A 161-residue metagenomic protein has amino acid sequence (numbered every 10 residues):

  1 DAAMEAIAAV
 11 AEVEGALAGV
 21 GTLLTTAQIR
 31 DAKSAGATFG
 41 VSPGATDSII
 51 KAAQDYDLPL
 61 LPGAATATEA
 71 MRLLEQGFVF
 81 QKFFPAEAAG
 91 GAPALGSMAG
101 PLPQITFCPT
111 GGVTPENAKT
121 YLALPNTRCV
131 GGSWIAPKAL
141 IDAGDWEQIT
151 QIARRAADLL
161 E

Functional and structural regions predicted by a protein language model:
A2-T66: Glycine/small-residue-rich loop that forms an oxyanion/phosphate-binding "nest" at active or ligand-binding sites
E5, T25-A35, T68-Q76, P93 (+1 more regions): Catalytic cores of alpha/beta
A8, G96-S97, K119, R154: Active-site phosphate/pyrophosphate- and oxyanion-stabilizing loops and adjacent acidic/basic residues in soluble
A18-G21, G40-V41, L60-G63, Q81-F83 (+2 more regions): Hydrophobic faces of well-ordered beta-strands that scaffold small-molecule active sites in alpha/beta enzyme cores
F39-I49, K82-A92, N126-Q148: Glycine-rich phosphate-binding active-site loops on the catalytic face of alpha/beta enzymes
A53-P59, A139-E161: C-terminal helical cap(s) of enzyme catalytic domains, especially alpha/beta-barrels
Y56, A67-Q81, G91-P101: Anionic-ligand binding region
